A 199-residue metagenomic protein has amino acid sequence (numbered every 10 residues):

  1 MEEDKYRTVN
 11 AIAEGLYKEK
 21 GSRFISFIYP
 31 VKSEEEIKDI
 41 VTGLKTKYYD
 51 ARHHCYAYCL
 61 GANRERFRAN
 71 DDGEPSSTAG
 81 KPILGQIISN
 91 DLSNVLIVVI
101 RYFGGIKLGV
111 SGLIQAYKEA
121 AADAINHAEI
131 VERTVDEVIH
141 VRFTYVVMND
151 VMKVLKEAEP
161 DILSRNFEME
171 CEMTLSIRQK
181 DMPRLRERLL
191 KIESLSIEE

Functional and structural regions predicted by a protein language model:
M1-S77, S164, K191: C-terminal regulatory domains involved in ligand/effector binding and gene-expression control
F27, H54-Y56, N94-I97, V138 (+1 more regions): Structural motif
A79-H127: Active-site beta-strand/loop microenvironment that shapes enzyme catalytic pockets
E129-Y145, L175: Short glycine-/aliphatic-rich beta-strand segments at the starts of folded cytosolic domains
R142-P160: Short amphipathic alpha-helix segments
V151-E157, R184-E193: Short amphipathic alpha-helices in soluble, non-transmembrane regions that often serve as interface/regulatory elements
D161-F167, I192-E199: Conserved short beta-strand edge segments in small beta-sheet-based binding/regulatory domains
L175, D181-R184: Terminal, non-globular segments
